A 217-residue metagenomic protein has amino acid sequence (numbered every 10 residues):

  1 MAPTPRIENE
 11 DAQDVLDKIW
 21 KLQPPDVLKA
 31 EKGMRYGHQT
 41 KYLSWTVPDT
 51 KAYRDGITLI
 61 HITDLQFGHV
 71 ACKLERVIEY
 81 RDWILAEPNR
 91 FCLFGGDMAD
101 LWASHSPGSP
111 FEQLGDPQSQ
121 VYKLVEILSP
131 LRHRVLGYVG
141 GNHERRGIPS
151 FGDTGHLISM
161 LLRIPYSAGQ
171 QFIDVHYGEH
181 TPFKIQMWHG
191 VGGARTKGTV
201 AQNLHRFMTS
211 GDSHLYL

Functional and structural regions predicted by a protein language model:
M1-H61, Q66-F67, D82, F172: Acidic, histidine-bearing metal-coordination/catalytic regions of metal-dependent phosphoesterases
S44-G56, I62-A168: Core catalytic region of metal-dependent phosphoesterases/phosphodiesterases, especially metallo-beta-lactamase-like
I60, C92-L93, Q186, Y216: Hydrophobic positions in the central parallel beta-sheet of the AAA+
P149-L217: Acidic, His/Gly-enriched loop-helix segments that form or flank divalent-metal centers in metallo-dependent hydrolases
